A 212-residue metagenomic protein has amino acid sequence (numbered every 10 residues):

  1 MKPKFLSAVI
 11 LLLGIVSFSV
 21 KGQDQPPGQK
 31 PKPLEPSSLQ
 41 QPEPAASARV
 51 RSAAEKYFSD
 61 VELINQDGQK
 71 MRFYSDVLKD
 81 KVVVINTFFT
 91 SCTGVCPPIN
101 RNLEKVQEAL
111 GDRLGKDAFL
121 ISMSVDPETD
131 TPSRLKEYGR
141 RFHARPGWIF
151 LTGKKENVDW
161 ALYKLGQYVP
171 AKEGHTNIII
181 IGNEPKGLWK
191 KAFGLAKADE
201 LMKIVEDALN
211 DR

Functional and structural regions predicted by a protein language model:
M1-I64, D211-R212: N-terminal targeting signals for export/organelle localization
K56-F58, L78-V82, G115-A118, D130 (+1 more regions): Extracytoplasmic
F73-P97, L103: Short active-site neighborhood of thiol/selenol oxidoreductases, capturing the structured segment around
K81-V82, P98-S122, R140: Conserved helix-turn-beta segment immediately C-terminal to the redox Cys motif in thioredoxin-like folds
E108-G115, R140-A144, Y163-Q167, E206 (+1 more regions): Sec-exported extracytoplasmic/periplasmic mature domains
D117-D130, P146-E156: Thiol-based oxidoreductase modules, predominantly thioredoxin-like and allied folds used for disulfide exchange
K136-T176: Short, internal strand/loop/helix patches that form the active-site neighborhood or redox-interaction surface
E173-R212: Thiol-/selenol-based redox modules, centered on thioredoxin-like and closely related oxidoreductase domains
